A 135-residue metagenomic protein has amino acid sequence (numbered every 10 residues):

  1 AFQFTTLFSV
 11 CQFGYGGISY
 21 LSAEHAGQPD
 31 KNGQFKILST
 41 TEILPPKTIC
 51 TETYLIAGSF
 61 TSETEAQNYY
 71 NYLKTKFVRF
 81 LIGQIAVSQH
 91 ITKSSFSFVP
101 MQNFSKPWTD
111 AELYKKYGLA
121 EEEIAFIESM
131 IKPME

Functional and structural regions predicted by a protein language model:
A1-P107, E112-K116, E123, S129-E135: Polybasic, glycine- and aromatic-enriched phosphate-binding surface used to engage nucleic acids
